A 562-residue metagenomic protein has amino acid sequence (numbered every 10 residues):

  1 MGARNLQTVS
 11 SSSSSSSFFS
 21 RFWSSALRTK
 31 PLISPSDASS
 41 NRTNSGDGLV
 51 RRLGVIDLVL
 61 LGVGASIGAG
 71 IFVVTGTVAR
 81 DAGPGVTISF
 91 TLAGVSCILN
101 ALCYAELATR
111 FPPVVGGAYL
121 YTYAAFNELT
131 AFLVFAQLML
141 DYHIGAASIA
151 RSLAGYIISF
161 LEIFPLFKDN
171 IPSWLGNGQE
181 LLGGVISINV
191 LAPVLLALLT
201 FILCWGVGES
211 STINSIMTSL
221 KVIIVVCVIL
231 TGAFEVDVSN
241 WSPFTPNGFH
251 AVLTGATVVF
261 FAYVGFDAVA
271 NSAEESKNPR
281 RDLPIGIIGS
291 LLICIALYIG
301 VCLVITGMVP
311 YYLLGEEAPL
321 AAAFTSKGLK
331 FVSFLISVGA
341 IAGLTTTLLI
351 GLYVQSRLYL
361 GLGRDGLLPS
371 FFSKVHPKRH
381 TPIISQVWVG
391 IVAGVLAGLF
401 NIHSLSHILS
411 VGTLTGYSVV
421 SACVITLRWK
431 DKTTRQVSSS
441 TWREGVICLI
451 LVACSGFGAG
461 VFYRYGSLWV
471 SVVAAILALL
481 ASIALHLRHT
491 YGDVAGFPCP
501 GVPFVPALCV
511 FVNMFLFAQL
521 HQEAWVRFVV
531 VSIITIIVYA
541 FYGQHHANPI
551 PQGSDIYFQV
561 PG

Functional and structural regions predicted by a protein language model:
G2-T87, T91, C97-A105, P113-V115 (+4 more regions): Membrane-interface "cap" regions at the ends of multi-pass membrane proteins
P31-S34, S40-L49, V86-T87, P165-L195 (+2 more regions): Helix-loop-helix junctions that connect adjacent transmembrane segments in multi-pass membrane transporters
V50-L53, I71-Q179, S290-A296, V530-V531: Extracellular loop-to-transmembrane helix junctions
V55, V185-P193, K277-R281, I285 (+7 more regions): Loop-to-transmembrane helix boundary motifs in multi-pass membrane proteins
F72-T75, Y104, Q137-G155, V258 (+4 more regions): Membrane-helix boundary/coupling elements in multi-pass transport proteins
Y119-N127, I158-D169, S173, G255-V258 (+2 more regions): TM-loop-TM module centered on a large, flexible mid-protein loop between adjacent transmembrane helices in multi-pass
G155-P165, S219-T245, F260, C302-V309 (+3 more regions): Hydrophobic alpha-helical segments and their helix-loop junctions in multi-pass secondary transporters
T231, T413, R443-G562: A generic transmembrane alpha-helix motif of multi-pass inner-membrane proteins
